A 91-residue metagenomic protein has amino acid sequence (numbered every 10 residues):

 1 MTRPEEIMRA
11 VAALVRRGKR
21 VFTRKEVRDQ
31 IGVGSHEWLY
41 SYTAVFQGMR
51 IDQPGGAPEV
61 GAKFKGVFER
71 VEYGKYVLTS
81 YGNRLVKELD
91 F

Functional and structural regions predicted by a protein language model:
M1-K25, Q30-I31: Positively charged, polyanion-binding regions of nucleic-acid-associated proteins
G34-F91: Charged low-complexity interaction tracts in eukaryotic proteins
